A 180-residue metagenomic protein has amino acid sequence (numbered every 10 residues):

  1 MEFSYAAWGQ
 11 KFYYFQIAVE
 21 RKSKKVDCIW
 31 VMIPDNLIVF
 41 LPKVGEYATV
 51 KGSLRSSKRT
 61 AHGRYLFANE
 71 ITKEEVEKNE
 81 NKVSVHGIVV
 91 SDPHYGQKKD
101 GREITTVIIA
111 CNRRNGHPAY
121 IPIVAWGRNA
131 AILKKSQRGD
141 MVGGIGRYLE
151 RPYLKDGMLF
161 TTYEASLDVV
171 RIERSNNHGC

Functional and structural regions predicted by a protein language model:
M1-C180: Single-stranded nucleic acid-binding surfaces, predominantly the OB-fold ssDNA-binding core
